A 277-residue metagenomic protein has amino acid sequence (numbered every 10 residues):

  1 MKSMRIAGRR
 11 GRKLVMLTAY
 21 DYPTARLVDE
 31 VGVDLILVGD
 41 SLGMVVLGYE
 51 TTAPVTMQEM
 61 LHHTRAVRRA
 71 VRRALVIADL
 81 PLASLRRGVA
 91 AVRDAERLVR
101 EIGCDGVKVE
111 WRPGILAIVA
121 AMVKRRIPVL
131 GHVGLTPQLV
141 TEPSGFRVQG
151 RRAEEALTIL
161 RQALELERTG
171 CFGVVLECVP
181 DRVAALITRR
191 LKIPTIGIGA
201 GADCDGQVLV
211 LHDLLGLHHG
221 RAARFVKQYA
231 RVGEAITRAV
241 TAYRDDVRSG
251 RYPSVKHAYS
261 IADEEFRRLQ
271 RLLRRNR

Functional and structural regions predicted by a protein language model:
M1-D263, R267-R277: Alpha/beta enzyme core
